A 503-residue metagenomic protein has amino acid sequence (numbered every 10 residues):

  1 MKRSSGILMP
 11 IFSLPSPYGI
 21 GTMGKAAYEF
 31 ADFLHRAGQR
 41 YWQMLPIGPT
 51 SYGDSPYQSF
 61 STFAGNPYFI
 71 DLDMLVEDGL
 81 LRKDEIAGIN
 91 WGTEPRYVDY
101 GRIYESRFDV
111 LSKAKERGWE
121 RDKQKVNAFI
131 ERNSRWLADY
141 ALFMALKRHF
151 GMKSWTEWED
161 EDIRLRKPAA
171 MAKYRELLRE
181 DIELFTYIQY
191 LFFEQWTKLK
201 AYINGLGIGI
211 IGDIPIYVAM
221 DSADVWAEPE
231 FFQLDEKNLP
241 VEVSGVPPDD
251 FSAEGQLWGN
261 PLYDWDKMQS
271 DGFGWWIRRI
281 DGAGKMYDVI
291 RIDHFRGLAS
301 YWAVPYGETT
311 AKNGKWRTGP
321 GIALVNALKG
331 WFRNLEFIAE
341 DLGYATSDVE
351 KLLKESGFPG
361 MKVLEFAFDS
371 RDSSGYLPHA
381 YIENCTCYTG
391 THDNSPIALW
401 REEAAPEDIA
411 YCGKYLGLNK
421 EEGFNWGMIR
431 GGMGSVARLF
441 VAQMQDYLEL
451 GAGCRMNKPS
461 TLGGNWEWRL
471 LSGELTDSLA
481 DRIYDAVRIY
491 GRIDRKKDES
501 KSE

Functional and structural regions predicted by a protein language model:
M1-F12, K25-Y28: N-terminal regions that are enriched for targeting/export leaders and immediately downstream pro/stem segments
P10, D54-F193, V218-V441, Q445-A452 (+1 more regions): Alpha-amylase-like alpha-glycosidases and glucanotransferases acting on alpha-linked glucans and related
K25-D32, E194-Y202, W276-R278, F424-M428: Short alpha-helical segments and helix-capping/turn motifs at coil-helix boundaries
K25-T50, K285-Y287: Catalytic domains of carbohydrate-active enzymes, especially glycoside hydrolases
H35, W196-N204, K329, L353-K354: Surface-exposed amphipathic alpha-helices with a cationic face
L45, G209-I211, P215, V289 (+1 more regions): Outer-envelope exported proteins of Gram-negative bacteria
F185-V218: Conserved, well-ordered alpha-helix/loop/beta-strand core segments that scaffold catalytic motifs
E449-K501: Structured C-terminal cap/extension of enzyme domains
